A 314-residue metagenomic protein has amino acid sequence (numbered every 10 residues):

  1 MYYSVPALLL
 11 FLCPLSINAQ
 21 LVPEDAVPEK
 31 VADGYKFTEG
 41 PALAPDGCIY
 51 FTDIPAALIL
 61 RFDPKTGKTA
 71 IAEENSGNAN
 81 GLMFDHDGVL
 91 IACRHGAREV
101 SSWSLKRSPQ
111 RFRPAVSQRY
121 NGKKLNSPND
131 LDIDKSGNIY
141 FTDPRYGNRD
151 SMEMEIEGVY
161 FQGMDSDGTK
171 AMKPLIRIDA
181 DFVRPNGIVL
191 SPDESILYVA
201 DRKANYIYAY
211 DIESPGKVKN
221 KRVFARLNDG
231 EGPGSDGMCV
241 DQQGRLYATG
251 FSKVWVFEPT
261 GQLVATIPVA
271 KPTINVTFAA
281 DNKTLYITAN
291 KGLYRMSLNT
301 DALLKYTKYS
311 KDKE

Functional and structural regions predicted by a protein language model:
I17-V27, A56, E153, E314: Blade/loop signatures of beta-propeller domains
Q20-K36, K221-R222: A short helix->beta-strand "capping" segment at the edge of beta-propeller domains
E29-K30, A70-E74, R111-Q118, A171-D179 (+3 more regions): Beta-propeller fold detector
D33-C48, N75-R94, E99, Y120-F141 (+5 more regions): Beta-rich, blade/repeat-based domains predominating in secreted/periplasmic proteins but also intracellular
I54, H95, P144-Y146, R202 (+4 more regions): Short loop/turn segments immediately following the C-termini of beta-strands
L58-L60, E99-S101, E157-Y160, Y206-Y208 (+2 more regions): A short loop-to-beta-strand structural motif that recurs across blades of beta-propeller domains
S104-P109, M164-G168, Y210-K217, L298-K305: Short loop/turn segments immediately following beta-strands, especially the blade-tip and inter-blade linker loops
N275-E314: Blade-level signature of beta-propeller repeat domains, shared across WD40, Kelch, NHL, RCC1 and BNR/Asp-box propellers
